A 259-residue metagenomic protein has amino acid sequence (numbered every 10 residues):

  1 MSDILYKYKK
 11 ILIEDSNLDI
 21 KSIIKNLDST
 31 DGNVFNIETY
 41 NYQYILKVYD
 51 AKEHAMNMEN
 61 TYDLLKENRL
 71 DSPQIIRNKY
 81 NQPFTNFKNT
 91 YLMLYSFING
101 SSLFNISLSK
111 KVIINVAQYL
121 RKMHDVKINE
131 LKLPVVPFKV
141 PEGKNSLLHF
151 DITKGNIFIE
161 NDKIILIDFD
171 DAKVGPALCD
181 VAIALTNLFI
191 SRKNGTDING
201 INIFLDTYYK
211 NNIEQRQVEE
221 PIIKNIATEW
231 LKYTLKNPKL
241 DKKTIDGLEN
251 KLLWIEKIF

Functional and structural regions predicted by a protein language model:
M1-K79, N161-K163: Conserved NTP-binding catalytic cores of kinases and kinase-like/nucleotidyltransferase enzymes across multiple kinase
K9, D125-F150, E160, I255-I258: An alpha-helical support segment within catalytic cores of ATP-dependent transferases
D31-E38, L46, I75, F138-C179: Active-site acidic catalytic loop and adjacent metal/ATP-binding pocket of ATP-dependent phosphoryl transfer enzymes
Q74-T90: Short beta-strand micro-motifs within the conserved protein kinase catalytic domain, predominantly in the N-lobe
K88-S101: Conserved short submotifs of the Hanks-type protein kinase catalytic core that shape the nucleotide-binding pocket
S101-P134: Conserved kinase catalytic-core helix
L178-N212, I226-K242: Active-site activation/catalytic loop segments of kinase-like enzymes and analogous catalytic loops in related
K232-F259: ATP/Mg2+ or Mg2+-diphosphate-binding catalytic cores that bind nucleotide phosphates or diphosphates via glycine-rich
